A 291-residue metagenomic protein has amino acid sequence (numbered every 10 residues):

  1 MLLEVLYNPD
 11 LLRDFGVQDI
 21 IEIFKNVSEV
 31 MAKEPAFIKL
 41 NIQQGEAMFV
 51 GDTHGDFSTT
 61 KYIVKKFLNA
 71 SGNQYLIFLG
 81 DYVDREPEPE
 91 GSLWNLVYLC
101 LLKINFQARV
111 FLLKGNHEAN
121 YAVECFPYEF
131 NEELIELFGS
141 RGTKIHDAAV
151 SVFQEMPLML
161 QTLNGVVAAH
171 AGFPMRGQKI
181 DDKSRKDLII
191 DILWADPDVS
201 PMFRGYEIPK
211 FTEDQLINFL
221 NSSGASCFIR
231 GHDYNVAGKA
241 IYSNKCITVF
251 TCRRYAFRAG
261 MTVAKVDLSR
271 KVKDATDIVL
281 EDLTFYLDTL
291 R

Functional and structural regions predicted by a protein language model:
M1-R291: Feature recognizes metal-dependent phosphohydrolase scaffolds
